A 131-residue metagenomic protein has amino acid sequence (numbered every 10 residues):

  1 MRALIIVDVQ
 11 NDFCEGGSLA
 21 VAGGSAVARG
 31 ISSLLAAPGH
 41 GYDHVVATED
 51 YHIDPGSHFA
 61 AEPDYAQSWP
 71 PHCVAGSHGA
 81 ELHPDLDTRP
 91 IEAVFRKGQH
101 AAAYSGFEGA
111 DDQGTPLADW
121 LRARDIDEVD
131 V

Functional and structural regions predicted by a protein language model:
M1-L4: Extreme N-terminal starter segment of soluble prokaryotic enzymes
C14-G23: Acidic/histidine-rich helix-loop elements that form or flank divalent-metal/phosphate-binding sites at the catalytic
A26: Active-site-adjacent loop/tail segments of enzyme domains
R29-E128: Active-site alpha/beta core segments
